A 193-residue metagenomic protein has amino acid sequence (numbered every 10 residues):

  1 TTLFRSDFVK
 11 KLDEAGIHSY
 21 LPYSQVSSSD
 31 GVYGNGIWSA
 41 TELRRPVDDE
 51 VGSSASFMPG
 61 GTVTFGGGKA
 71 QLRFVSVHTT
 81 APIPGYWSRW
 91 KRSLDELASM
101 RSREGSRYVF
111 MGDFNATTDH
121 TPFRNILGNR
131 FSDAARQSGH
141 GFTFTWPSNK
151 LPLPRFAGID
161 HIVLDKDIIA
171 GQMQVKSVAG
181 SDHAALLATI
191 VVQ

Functional and structural regions predicted by a protein language model:
F4-Q193: Soluble catalytic domains of enzymes that build or remodel membrane lipids, polysaccharides, and related
